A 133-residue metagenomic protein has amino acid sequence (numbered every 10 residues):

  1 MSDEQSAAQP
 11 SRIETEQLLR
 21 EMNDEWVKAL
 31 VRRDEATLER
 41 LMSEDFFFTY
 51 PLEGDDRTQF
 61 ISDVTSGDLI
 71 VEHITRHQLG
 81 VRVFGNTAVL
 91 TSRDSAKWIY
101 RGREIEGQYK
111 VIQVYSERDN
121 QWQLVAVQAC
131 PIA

Functional and structural regions predicted by a protein language model:
S2-A133: A beta-strand edge to alpha-helix "cap/lid" segment located at domain peripheries
